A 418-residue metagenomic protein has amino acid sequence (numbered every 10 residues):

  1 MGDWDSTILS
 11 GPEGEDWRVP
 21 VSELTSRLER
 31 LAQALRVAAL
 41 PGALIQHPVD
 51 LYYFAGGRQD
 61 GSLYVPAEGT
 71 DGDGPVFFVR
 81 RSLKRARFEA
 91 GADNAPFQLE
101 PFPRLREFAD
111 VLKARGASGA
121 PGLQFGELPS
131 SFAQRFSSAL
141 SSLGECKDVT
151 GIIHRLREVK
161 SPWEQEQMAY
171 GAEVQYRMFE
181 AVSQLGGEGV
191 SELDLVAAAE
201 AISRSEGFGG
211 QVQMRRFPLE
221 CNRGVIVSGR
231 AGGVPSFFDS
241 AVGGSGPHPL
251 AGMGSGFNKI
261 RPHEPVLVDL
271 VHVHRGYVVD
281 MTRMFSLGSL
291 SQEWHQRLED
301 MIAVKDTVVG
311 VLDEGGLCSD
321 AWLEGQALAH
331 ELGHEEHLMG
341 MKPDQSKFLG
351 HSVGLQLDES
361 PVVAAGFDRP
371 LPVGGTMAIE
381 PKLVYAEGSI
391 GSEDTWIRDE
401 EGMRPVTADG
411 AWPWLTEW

Functional and structural regions predicted by a protein language model:
M1-W418: Active-site neighborhoods and metal-handling regions in enzymes and metal-associated proteins
